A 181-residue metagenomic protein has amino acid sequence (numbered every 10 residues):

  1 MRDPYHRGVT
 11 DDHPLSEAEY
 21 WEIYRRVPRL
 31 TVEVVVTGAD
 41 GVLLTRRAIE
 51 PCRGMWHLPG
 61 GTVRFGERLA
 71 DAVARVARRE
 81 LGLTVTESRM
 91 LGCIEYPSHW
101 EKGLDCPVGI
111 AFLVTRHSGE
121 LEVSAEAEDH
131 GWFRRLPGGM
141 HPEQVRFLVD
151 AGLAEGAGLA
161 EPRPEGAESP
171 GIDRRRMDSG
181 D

Functional and structural regions predicted by a protein language model:
M1-E33: Acidic, metal-coordinating catalytic segment for phosphate/diphosphate chemistry, firing primarily on the Nudix
L30-V32, D40, V108-I110, E128: Change "...and in nucleic-acid phosphodiester-cleaving endonucleases..." to "...and in nucleic-acid processing enzymes
V36, L44, V114-R116, W132: Conserved hydrophobic "DFG−1" position in protein kinase catalytic cores
G41-E80: Conserved Nudix-box catalytic region and its N-terminal flanking loop in Nudix hydrolases and closely related
T84-C93: A short coil-to-beta-strand element that immediately follows conserved catalytic motifs
I94-E120, G152: Active-site-adjacent beta-strand/loop module that shapes the phosphate/pyrophosphate-binding cleft
A111, E122-L153, D178: NUDIX/MutT-family hydrolases
F147-D181: Charged phosphate-binding loop/patch that engages nucleotide di/tri-phosphates or the phosphate backbone of nucleic
